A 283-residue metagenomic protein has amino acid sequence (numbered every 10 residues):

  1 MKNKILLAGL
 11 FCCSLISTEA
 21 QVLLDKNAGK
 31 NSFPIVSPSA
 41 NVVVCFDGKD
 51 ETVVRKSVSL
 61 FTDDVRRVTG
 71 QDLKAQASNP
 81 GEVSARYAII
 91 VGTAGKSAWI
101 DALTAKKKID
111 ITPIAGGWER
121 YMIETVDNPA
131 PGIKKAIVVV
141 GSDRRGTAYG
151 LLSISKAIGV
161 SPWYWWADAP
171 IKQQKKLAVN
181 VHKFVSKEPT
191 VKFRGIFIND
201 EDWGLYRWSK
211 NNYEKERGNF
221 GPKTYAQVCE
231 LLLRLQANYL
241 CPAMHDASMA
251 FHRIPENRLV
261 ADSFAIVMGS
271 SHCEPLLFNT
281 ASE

Functional and structural regions predicted by a protein language model:
M1-Q21: Bacterial Sec-dependent N-terminal signal peptides
K2-K4, S161-W165, L240: Short secondary-structure capping/junction motifs at helix and strand boundaries
A20-E188: Contiguous, structured surface segment used for ligand recognition
D47-R55, T69, Q76, P80-S84 (+2 more regions): Aromatic-lined carbohydrate-binding surfaces of glycoside hydrolases
